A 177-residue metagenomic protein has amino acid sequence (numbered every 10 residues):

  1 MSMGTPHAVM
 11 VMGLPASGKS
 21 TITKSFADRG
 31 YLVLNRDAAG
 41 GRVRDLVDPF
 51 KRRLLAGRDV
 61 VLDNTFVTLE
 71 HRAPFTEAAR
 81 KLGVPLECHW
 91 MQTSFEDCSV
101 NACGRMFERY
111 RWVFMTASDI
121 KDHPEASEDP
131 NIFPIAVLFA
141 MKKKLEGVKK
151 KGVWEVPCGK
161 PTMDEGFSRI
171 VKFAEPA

Functional and structural regions predicted by a protein language model:
S2-M12, S17, S25, R29 (+1 more regions): Conserved GTP-binding G-domain of TRAFAC-class P-loop NTPases and closely related GTPase folds
V9-M12, S17-H71: Conserved substrate/cofactor phosphate-moiety recognition/catalytic segment in nucleotide-dependent phosphotransferases
T23, F50-K51, T76, K142-E146: Short amphipathic alpha-helical segments and helix-helix/interface helices
F26, R53, A78-L82, V148: Hydrophobic helix-cap positions at the C-terminus of alpha-helices in RecA-like/P-loop ATPase nucleotide-binding cores
L32, D59, P85, G104 (+1 more regions): Residue-level detector of anion-binding/catalytic polar loops
A56, L82-E87, K149-W154: Short glycine-/polar-rich loops that comprise or flank the Walker A/P-loop and associated switch/sensor motifs
L69-E87: Amphipathic helical hotspot of TIR/SEFIR-family domains
